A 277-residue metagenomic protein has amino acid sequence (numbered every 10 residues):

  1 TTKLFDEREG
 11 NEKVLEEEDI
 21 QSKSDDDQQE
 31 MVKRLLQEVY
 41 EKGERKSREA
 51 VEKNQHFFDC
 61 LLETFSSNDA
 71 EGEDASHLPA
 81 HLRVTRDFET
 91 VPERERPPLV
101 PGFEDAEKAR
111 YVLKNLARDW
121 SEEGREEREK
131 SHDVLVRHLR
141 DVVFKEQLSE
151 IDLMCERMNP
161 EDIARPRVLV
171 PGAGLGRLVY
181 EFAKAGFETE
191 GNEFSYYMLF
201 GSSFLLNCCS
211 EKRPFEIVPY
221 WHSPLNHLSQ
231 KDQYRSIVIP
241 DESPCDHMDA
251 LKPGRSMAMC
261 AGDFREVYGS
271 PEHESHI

Functional and structural regions predicted by a protein language model:
T1-D162, P166, L175-G176, K184: N-terminal accessory segments
E73, R86-T90, E95-R96, E188-A258: Class I S-adenosyl-L-methionine-dependent methyltransferase module
R165, G186, S256, H273-E274: Beta-strand-rich binding-surface signature of beta-sandwich/beta-barrel folds used to engage anionic ligands
L169-V170: Class I SAM-dependent methyltransferase core
L175-E188, S203: Conserved SAM-binding loop of SAM-dependent methyltransferases across substrates and taxa, primarily the Class I
R177-V179, Y197-F200, V267-G269: Eukaryotic short linear interaction motifs
A261: Conserved residues in the N-terminal Rossmann fold of short-chain dehydrogenase/reductase
R265-I277: A short acidic, Gly/Pro-enriched loop at the edge of an enzyme's catalytic core that lines a small-molecule cofactor
